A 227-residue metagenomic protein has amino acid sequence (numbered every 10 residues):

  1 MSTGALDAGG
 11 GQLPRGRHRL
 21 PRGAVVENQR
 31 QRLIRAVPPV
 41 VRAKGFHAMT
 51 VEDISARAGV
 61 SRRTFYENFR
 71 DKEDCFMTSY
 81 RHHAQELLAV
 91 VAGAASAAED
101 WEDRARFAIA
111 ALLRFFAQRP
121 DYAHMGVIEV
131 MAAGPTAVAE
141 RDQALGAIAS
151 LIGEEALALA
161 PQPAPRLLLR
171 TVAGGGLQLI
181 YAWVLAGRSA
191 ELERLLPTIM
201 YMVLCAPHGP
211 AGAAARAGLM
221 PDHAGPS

Functional and structural regions predicted by a protein language model:
M1-R17, R114, S150, E154 (+1 more regions): C-terminal peripheral helix-coil segments that are non-catalytic and often amphipathic
V26-V37, I54, S79-L87: Generic hydrophobic, amphipathic alpha-helix propensity
V40-D74, T78: Helix-turn-helix
T78, A92-D121: Hydrophobic alpha-helical connector segments
L87, H124-G126, G176: Short, structured motif recognition centered on aromatic/hydrophobic residues
V91-A98, G126-V130, W183-G187: Secondary-structure edge/capping motif, primarily at the C-terminal ends of alpha-helices and the immediately following
A117-P135, A149, G153, Y181: Amphipathic alpha-helical segments used for helix-helix packing
P135-Q178, E193-R194, T198-Y201: Amphipathic alpha-helical packing segments from all-alpha helical-bundle domains
